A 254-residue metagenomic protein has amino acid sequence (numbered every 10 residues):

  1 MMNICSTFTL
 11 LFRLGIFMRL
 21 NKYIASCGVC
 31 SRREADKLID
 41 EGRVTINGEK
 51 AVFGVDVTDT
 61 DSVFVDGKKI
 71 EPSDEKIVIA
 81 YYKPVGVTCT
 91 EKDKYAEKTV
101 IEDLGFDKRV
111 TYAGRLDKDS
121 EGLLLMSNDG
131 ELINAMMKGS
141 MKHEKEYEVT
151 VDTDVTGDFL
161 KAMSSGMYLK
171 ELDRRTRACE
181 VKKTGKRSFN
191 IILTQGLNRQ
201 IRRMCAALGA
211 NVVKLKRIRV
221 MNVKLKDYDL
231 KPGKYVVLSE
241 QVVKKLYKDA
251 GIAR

Functional and structural regions predicted by a protein language model:
M1-M2: Methionine residue identity
L14-R254: Basic, flexible Lys/Arg- and Gly-enriched helix-loop patches that mediate nucleic-acid binding at interfaces with rRNA
